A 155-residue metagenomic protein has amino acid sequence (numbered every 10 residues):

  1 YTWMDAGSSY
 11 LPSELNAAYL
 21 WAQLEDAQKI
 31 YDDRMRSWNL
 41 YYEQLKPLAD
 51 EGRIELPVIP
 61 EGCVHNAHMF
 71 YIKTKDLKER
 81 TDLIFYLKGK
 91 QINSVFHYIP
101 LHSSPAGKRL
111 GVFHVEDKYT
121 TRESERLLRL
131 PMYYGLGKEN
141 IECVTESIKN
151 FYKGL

Functional and structural regions predicted by a protein language model:
Y1-L155: PLP-dependent aminotransferase class I/II
